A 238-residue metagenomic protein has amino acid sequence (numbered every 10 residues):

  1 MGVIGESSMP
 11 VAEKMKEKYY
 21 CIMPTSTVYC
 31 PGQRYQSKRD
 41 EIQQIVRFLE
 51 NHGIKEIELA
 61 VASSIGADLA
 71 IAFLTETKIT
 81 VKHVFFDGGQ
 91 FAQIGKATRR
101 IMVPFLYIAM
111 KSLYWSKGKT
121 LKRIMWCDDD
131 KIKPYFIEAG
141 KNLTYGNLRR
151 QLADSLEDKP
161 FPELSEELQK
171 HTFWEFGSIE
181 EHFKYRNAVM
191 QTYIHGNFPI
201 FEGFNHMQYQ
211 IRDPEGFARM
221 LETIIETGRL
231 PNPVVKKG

Functional and structural regions predicted by a protein language model:
M1-P31: Conserved HGGG/HGGXW glycine-rich cap/lid loop of the alpha/beta-hydrolase fold
V3, S178-F183, H206-Q208: Acidic catalytic loop of the alpha/beta-hydrolase fold
D40-E58: Conserved acidic catalytic loop of the alpha/beta-hydrolase fold
V61-A70: Gly/Ala-rich beta-loop-alpha elbow adjacent to hydrolase catalytic centers
T75-S112: Flexible "cap/lid" loop of the alpha/beta hydrolase fold
K96-T98, L113-E166: Conserved alpha/beta-hydrolase catalytic His-Asp/Glu region
A153-Q191: Conserved serine/cysteine hydrolase catalytic core
F204-A218: Catalytic histidine-centered segment of alpha/beta-hydrolase-like enzymes
